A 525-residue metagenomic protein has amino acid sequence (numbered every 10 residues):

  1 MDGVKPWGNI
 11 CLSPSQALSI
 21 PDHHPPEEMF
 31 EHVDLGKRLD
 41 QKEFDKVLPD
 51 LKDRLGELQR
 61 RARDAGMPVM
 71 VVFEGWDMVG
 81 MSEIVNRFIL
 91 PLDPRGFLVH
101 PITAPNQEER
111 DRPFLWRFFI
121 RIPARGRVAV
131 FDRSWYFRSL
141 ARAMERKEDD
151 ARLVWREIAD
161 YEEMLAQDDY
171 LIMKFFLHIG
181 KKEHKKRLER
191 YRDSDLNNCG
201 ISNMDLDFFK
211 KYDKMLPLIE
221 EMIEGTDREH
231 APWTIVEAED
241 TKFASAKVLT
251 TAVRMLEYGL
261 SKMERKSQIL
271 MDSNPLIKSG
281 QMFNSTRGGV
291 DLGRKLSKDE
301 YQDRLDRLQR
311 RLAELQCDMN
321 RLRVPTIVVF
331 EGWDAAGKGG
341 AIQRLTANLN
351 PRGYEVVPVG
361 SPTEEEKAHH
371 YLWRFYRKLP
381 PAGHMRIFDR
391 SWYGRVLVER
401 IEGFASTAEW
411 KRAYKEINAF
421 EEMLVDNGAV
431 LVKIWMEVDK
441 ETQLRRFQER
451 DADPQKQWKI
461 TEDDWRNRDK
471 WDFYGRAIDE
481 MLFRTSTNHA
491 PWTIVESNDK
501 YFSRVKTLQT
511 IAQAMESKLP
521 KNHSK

Functional and structural regions predicted by a protein language model:
M1-K525: Glycine-rich phosphate-binding loop of ATP-dependent small-molecule kinases
